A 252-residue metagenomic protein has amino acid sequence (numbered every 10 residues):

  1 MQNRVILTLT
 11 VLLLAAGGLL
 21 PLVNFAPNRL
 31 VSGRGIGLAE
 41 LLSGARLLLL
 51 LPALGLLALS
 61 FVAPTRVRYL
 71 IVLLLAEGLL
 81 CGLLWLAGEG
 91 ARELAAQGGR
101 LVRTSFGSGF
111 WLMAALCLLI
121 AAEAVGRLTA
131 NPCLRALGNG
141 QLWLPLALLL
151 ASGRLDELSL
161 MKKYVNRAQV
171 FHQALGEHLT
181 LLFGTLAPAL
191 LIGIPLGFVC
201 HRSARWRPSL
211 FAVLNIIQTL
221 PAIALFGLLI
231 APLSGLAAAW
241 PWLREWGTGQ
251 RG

Functional and structural regions predicted by a protein language model:
M1-E177: N-terminal, non-cleaved signal-anchor transmembrane helix
Q173-G252: Membrane-water interface segments at the C-terminal ends of transmembrane alpha-helices in multi-pass inner-membrane
